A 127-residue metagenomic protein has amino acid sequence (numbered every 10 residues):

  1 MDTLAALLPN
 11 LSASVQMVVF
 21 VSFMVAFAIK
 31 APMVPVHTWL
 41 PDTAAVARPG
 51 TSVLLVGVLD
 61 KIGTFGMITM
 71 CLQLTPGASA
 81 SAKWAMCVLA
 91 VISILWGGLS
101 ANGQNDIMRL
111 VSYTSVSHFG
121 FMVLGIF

Functional and structural regions predicted by a protein language model:
M1-F127: Hydrophobic transmembrane alpha-helices and their helix-loop junctions in integral membrane proteins
